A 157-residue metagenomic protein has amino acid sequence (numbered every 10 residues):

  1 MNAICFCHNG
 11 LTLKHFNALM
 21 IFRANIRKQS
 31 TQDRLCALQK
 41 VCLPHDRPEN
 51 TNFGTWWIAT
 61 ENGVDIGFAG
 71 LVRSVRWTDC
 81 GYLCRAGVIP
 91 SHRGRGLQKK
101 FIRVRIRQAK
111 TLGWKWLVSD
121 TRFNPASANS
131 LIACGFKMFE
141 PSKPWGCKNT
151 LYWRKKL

Functional and structural regions predicted by a protein language model:
N2-R47: Short amphipathic alpha-helix that is part of the acyltransferase structural core
F6-G10, K143-L157: C-terminal "cap" of GNAT-fold acetyltransferases
R34-L38, V64, K100, V104: Alpha-helical elements of Rossmann-like donor-binding domains used by nucleotide-donor carbohydrate transfer enzymes
R47-F53: Short loop/turn motifs at secondary-structure junctions and domain boundaries
I58, V64-S74, C80-G87: Conserved beta-strand in the GNAT
V88, G94-R107, A133: Conserved acetyl-CoA-binding loop-helix of GNAT-fold acetyltransferases
A109-R122: Conserved GNAT acetyl-CoA-binding A-motif
R122-P141, W145-K148: Conserved active-site alpha-helix within GNAT-family acetyltransferase domains
